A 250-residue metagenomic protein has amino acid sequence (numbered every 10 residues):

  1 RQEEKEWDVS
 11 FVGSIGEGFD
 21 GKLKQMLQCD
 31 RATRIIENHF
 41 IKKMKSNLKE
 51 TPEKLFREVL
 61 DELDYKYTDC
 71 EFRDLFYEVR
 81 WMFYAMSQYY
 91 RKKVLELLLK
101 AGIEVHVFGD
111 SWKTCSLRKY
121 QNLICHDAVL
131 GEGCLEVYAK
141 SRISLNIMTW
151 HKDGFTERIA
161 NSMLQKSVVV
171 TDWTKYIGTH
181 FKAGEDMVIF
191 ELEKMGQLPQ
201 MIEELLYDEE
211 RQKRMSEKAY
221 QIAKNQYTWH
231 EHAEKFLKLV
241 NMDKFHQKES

Functional and structural regions predicted by a protein language model:
R1-K152, T174-I177: Nucleotide-sugar donor-binding catalytic core of glycosyltransferases
A85, D110-Q247: Catalytic binding pocket for nucleotide-activated donors in carbohydrate/polymer assembly enzymes
